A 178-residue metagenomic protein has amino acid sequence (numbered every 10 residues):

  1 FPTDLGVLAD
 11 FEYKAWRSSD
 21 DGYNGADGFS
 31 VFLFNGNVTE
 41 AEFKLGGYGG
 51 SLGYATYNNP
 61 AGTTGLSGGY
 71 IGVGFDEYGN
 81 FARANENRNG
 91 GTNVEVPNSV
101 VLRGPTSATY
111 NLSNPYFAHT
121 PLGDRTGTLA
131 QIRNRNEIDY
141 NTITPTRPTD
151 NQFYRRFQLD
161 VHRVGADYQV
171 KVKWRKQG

Functional and structural regions predicted by a protein language model:
F1-G178: Polar, low-complexity loop segments and adjacent catalytic/binding residues used for recognizing and processing sugar
